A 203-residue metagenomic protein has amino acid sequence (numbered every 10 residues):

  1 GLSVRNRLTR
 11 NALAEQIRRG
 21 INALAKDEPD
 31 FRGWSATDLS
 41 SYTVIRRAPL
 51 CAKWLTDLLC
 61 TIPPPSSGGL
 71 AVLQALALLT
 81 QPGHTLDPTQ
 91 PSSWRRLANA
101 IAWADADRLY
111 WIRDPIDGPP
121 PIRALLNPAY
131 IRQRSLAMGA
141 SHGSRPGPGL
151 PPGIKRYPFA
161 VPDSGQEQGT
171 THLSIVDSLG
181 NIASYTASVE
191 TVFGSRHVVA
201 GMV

Functional and structural regions predicted by a protein language model:
G1-S66, L136-M138, S144-P146, P162-G165 (+1 more regions): Accessory "access/gating" subregions that flank catalytic or transport cores
R7-L8, A12, G69-L70, P91-R95: Soluble non-cytosolic domains of exported or imported proteins
L13-A14, D57-L59, P64-G68, A77-T80 (+3 more regions): Short, glycine-/Ser/Thr-/acidic-enriched flexible segments
R18, P29-R32, G83-V189, H197-M202: Internal maturation/activation junctions in enzymes
L50, D57, L173, M202-V203: A broad, low-specificity signal marking well-ordered, structured residues that form hydrophobic/aromatic
Q74: Protein kinase glycine-rich loop
G194: Active-site rim recognition segments
